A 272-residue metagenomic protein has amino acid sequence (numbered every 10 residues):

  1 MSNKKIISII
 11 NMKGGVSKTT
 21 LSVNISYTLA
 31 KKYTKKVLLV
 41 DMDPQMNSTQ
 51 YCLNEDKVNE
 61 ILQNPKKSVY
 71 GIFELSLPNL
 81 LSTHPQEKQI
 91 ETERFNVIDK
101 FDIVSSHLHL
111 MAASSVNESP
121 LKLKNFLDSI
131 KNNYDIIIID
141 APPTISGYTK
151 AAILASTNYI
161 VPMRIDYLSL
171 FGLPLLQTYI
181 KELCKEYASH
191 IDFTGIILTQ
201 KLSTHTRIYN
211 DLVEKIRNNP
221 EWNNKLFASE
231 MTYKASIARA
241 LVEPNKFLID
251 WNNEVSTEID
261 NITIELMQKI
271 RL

Functional and structural regions predicted by a protein language model:
M1-L272: P-loop NTP-binding core
